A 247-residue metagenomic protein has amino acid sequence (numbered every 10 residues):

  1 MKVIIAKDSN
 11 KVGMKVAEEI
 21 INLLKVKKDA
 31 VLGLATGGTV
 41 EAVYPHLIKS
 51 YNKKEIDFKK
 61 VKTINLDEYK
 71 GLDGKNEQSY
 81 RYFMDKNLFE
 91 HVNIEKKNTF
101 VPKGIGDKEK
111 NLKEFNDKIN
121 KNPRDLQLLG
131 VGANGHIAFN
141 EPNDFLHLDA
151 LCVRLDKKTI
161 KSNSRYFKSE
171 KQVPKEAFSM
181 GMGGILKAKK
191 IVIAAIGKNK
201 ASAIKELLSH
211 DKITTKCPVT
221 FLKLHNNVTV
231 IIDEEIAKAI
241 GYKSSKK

Functional and structural regions predicted by a protein language model:
M1-L32: N-terminal glycine-/serine-/threonine-rich phosphate-binding loop
V26-N52: Glycine-rich N-terminal segment of FAD-binding domains in flavoprotein oxidoreductases, spanning the beta-loop-helix
G33-G37, N65, P102, L128-V131 (+2 more regions): Short beta-strand segments
P45-D57, P142-L151, H210: A glycine- and small-aliphatic-rich helix-loop capping segment at beta-alpha/alpha-beta transitions that lines
I56-L128: Ligand-binding beta-strand-loop-alpha-helix segment within the catalytic cores of soluble metabolic enzymes
N122-H147: Glycine-rich phosphate-binding loop
A138-M182: Class I SAM-dependent methyltransferase SAM-binding "motif I" and its flanking Rossmann-like core
G183, K187-K247: ATP/nucleoside-binding phosphotransfer catalytic cores, i.e., glycine-rich phosphate-binding loops
